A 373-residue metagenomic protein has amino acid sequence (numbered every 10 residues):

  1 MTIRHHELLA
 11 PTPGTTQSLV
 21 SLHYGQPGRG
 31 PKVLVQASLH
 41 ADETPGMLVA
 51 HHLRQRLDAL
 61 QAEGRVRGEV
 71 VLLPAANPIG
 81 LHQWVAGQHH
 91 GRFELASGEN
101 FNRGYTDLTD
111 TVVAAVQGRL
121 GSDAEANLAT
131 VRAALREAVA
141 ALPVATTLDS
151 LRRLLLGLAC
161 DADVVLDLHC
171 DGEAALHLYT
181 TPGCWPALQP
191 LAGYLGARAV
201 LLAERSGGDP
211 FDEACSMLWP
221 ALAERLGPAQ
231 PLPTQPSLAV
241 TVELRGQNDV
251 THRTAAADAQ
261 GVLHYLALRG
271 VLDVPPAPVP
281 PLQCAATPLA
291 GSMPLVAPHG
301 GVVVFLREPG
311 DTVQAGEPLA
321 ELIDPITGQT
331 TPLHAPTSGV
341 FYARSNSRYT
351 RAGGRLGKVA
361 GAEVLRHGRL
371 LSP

Functional and structural regions predicted by a protein language model:
M1-P373: Structured catalytic-domain cores with a bias toward divalent-metal coordination
